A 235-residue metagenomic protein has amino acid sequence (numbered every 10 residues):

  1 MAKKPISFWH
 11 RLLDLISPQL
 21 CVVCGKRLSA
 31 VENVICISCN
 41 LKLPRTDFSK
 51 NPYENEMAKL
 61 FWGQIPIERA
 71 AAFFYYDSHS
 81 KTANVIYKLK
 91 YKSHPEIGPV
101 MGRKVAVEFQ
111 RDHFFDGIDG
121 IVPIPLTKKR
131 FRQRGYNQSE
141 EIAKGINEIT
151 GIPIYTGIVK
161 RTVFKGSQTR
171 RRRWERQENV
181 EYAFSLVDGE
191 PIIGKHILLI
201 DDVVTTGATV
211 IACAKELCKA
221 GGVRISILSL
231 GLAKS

Functional and structural regions predicted by a protein language model:
M1-I200, T205-S235: Glycine-rich phosphate/pyrophosphate-handling loop used in enzymes and phosphotransfer proteins
